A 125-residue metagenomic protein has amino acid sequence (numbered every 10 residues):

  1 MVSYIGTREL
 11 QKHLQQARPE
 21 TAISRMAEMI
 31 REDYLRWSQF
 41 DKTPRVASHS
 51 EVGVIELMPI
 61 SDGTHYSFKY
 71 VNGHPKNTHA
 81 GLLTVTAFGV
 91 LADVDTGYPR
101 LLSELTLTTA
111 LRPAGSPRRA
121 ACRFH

Functional and structural regions predicted by a protein language model:
M1-R112, S116-R118: N-terminal ligand-binding/catalytic initiation module
C122-H125: Glycine- and Gly-Pro-enriched alpha-helical subdomains that act as flexible, kink-prone "lid/hinge" or packing modules
